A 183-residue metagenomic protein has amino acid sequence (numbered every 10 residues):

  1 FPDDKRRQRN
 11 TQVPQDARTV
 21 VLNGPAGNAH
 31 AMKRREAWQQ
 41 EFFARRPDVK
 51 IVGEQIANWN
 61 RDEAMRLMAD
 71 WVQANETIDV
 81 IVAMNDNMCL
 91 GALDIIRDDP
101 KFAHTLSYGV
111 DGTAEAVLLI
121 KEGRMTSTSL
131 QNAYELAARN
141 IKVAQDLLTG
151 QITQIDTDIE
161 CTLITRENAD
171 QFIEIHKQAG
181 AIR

Functional and structural regions predicted by a protein language model:
F1-A17, K33, E63-M65, G112-A116 (+1 more regions): Hydrophobic alpha-helical segments within soluble ligand-binding/sensing domains
F1-R7, V21-P25, E54, E122-Y134: Short beta-strand elements at the ligand-binding edges of bilobed clamshell
D3, A29-V49, E63, L67 (+4 more regions): Short, solvent-exposed amphipathic alpha-helices that sit in or adjacent to ligand/effector-binding or catalytic
R6, Q12, E41-R45, D70-A74 (+6 more regions): Structured segments of extracytoplasmic/periplasmic soluble domains in secreted or envelope-associated proteins
Q15-H30, F42-R45, N132-R183: Hinge/cleft segment of the Venus flytrap/periplasmic-binding protein
Q15-R18, R45-I51, E76-D79, F102-T105 (+1 more regions): Loop/turn elements at helix/coil->beta-strand transitions in domains of secreted/extracellular proteins
N28-A31, R35, A57, R61 (+2 more regions): Solvent-exposed, acidic/flexible segments
A37-W38, G53-L119: Hydrophobic alpha-helical
